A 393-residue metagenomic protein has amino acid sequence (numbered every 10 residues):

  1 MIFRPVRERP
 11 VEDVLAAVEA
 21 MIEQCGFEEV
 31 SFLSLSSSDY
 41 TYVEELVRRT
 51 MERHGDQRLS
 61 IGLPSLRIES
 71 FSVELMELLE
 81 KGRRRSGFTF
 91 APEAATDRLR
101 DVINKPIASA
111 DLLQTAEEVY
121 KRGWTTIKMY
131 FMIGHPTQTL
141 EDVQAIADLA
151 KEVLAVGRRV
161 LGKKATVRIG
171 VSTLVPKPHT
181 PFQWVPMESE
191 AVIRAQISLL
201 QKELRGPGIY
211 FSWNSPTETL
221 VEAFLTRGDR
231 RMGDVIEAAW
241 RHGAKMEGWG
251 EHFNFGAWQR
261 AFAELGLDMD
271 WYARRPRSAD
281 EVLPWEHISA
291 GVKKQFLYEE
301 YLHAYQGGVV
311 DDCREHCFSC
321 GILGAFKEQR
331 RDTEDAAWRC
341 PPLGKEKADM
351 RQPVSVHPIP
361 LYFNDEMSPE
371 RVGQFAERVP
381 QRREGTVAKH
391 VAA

Functional and structural regions predicted by a protein language model:
M1-F3, L35-D39, L66-S70, E93-T96 (+8 more regions): Short, glycine-/Ser/Thr-/acidic-enriched flexible segments
M1-R4, F27-S36, A95-V102, I127-P136 (+6 more regions): Glycine- and acidic
F3, P10-A17, D332-L343: Short cysteine/histidine-rich metal-coordination sites, predominantly Zn2+-binding motifs
R4-P5, T41-Y42, F71-L75, R98-I103 (+6 more regions): Flexible glycine/acidic-rich beta-alpha junction loops that bind and position SAM and/or redox cofactors in anaerobic
R9-E19, E23, E299-Y305: Ferredoxin-type iron-sulfur electron-transfer modules in oxidoreductases and energy-metabolism complexes
E19-R168, S172, P176: Conserved SAM/AdoMet-binding glycine-rich loop
R194-L204: Two-metal-ion acidic nuclease core segments, chiefly of the RNase H-like superfamily
G206-A393: Radical SAM enzyme core and accessory elements
